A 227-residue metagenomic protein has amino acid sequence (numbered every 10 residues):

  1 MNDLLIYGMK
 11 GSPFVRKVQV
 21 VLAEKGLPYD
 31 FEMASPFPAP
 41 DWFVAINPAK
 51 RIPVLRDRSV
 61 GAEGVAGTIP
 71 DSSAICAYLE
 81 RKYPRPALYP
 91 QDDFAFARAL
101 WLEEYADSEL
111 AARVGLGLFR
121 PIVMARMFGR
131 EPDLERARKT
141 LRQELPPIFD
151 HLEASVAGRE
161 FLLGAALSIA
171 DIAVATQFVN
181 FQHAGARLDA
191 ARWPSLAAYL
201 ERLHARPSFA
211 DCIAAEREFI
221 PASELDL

Functional and structural regions predicted by a protein language model:
M1-R136: GST-like domain detector, emphasizing the conserved glutathione-binding G-site in the N-terminal thioredoxin-like
F31, A165, A190, C212-I213: A generic structural-conservation signal
M33-P36, Q91-D93, S168, W193 (+1 more regions): Proline- and acidic/polar-enriched loop/turn elements at helix boundaries
A39-D41, Y199, I220-A222: Short secondary-structure boundary/hinge segments and terminal tails
L102, A106-A205: GST-like fold's C-terminal all-alpha helical module
G115-L116, I213-E216: Short coil/turn segments at secondary-structure boundaries
R206-P207, C212: A late-sequence structural motif
E216-L227: Acidic/histidine-enriched, glycine/proline-rich intrinsically disordered or flexible terminal extensions
